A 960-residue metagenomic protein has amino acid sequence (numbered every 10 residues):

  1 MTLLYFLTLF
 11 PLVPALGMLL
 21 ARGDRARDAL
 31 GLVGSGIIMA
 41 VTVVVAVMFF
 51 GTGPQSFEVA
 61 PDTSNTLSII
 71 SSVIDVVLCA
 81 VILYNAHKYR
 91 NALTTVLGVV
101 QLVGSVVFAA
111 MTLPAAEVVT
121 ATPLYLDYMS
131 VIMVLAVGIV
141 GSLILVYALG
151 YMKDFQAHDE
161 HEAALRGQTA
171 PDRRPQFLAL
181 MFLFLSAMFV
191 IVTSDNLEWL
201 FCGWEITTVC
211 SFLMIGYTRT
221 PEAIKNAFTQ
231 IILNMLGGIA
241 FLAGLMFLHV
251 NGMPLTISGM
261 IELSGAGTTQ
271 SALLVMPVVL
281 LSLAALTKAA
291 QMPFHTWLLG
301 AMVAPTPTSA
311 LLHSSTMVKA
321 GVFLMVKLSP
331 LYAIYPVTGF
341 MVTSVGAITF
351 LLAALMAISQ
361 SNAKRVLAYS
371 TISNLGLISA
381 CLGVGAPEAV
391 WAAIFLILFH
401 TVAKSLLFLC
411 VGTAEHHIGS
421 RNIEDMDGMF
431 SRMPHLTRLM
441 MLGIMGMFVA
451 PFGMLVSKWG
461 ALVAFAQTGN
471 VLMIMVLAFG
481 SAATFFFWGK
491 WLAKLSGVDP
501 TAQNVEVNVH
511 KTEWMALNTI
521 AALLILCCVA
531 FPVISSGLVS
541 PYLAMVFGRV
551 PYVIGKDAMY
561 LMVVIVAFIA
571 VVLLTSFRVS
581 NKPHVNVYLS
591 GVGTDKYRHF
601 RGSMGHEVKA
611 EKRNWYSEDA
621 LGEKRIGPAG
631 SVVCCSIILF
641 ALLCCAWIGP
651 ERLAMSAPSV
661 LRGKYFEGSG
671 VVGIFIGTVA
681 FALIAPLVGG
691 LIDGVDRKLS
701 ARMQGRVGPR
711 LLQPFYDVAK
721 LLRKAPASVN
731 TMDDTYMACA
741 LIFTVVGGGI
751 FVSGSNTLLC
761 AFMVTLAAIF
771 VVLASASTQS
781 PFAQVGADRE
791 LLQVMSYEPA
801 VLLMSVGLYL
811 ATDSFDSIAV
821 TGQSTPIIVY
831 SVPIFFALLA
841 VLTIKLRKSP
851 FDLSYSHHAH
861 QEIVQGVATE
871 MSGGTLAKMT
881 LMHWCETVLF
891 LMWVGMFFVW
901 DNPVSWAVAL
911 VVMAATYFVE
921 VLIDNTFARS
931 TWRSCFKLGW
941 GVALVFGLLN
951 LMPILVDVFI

Functional and structural regions predicted by a protein language model:
M1-F10, D62-D75, Y128-V137, E198-C210 (+5 more regions): Structural signature of hydrophobic alpha-helical transmembrane segments
T2-Y5, L16-A179, P254, S258-T268 (+8 more regions): Transmembrane helix-loop-helix hairpins at membrane boundaries of multipass inner-membrane proteins
L3-L20, L32-V47, S68-H87, V100-A115 (+14 more regions): Central hydrophobic cores of alpha-helical transmembrane segments in multi-pass inner-membrane proteins across all
T52-T66, V118, T256-A266, G460-A464 (+4 more regions): Membrane-interfacial helical/loop segments at transmembrane boundaries in membrane proteins
L143-L200, C210-V509, V746, I750-F751 (+6 more regions): Hydrophobic transmembrane alpha-helices and their helix-loop junctions in integral membrane proteins
K225, I232-L233, W615-C635, E920-L948: Interfacial loop-to-transmembrane junctions
V505-N508, T512-C527, L538-Y665, A680-L711 (+3 more regions): Membrane-interface and transmembrane segments of multi-pass membrane proteins
G663-I960: Selective transmembrane helix interface/packing segments
